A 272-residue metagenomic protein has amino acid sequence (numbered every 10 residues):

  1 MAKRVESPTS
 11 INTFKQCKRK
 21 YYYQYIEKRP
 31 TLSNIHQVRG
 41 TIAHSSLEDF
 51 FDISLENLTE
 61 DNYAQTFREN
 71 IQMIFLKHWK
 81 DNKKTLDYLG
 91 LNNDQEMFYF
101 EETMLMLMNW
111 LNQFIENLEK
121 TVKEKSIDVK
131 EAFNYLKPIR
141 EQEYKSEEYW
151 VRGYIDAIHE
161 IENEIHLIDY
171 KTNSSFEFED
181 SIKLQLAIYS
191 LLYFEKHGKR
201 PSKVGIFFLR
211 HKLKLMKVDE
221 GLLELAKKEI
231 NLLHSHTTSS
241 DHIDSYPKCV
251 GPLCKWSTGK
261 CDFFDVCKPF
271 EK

Functional and structural regions predicted by a protein language model:
M1-N70: Charged, glycine-rich intrinsically disordered N-terminal tails and low-complexity linkers that flank
V5-E6, E119, W150, D180 (+1 more regions): Metal-dependent nuclease catalytic regions and adjoining charged, substrate-binding loops involved in nucleic-acid end
K18-T31, L86, E164-Y170, L233-D244: Short amphipathic alpha-helical segments and their helix-coil junctions
T31-N34, S175-E179, L215-M216: A generic structural signal for short coil/turn motifs at secondary-structure boundaries
I35, R39, Y99, T103 (+1 more regions): Hydrophobic (often cysteine-bearing) scaffold residues that line and stabilize catalytic clefts of nucleotide/cofactor
I42-S45, L184-L192: Short amphipathic alpha-helical face segments that pack within enzyme cores and frequently flank/anchor catalytic
S46-R140: A non-catalytic, helix-rich entry segment at domain boundaries
I127-I188: Non-catalytic protein-protein interaction segments used by genome-maintenance enzymes to assemble and couple activities
